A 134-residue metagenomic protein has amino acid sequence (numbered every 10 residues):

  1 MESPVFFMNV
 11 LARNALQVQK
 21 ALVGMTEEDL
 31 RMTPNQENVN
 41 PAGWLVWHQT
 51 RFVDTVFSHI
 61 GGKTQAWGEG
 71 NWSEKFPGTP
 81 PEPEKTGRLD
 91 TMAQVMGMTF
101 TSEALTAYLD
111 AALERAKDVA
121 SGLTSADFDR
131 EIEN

Functional and structural regions predicted by a protein language model:
M1-E27, W47-R51, T55-S58: Alpha-helical bundle segments that constitute or directly flank the non-heme di-iron/ferroxidase center
M1-F6, D54-K117, D127-N134: Short, helix-capping/interhelical loops that line the mouth of catalytic, cofactor-, or ligand-binding pockets
R13, E37-R51, A104-A107, A111: Aromatic- and histidine-enriched alpha-helix N-cap/loop-to-helix transition segments that scaffold the rims
L16-P41, S58-G70, G122-N134: Helix-loop segments that flank and shape redox-cofactor active sites
